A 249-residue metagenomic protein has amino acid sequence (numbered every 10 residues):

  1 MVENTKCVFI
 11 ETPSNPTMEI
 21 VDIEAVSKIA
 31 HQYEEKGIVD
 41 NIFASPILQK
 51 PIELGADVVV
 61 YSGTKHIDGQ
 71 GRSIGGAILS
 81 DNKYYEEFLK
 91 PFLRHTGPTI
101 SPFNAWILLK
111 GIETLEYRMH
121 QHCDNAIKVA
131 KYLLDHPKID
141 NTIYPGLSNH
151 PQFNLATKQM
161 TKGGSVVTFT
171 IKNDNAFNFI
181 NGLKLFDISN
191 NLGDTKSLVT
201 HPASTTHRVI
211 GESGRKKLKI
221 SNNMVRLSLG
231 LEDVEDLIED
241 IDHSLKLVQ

Functional and structural regions predicted by a protein language model:
M1-H136, N154: Conserved PLP-enzyme active-site core in the AAT-like
E3, V199-Q249: PLP-dependent enzyme catalytic core of the Aspartate aminotransferase-like
S73-G75, K162-V166, N222-R226: Short, solvent-exposed beta-strand edge segments and adjacent coil->beta transition regions
T96-G97, L183-G193, S244-Q249: A common structural junction motif
L108-Y117, G164-I171, R226-G230: Short, well-ordered beta-strand elements within core beta-sheets of diverse protein domains
I127-N190, I210-K216: Conserved small-domain helix->loop->beta segment predominantly found in fold-type I
S148, G193-D194, V199-S204: Positively charged, small/polar-rich N-terminal and surface patches that mediate targeting and assembly and bind
